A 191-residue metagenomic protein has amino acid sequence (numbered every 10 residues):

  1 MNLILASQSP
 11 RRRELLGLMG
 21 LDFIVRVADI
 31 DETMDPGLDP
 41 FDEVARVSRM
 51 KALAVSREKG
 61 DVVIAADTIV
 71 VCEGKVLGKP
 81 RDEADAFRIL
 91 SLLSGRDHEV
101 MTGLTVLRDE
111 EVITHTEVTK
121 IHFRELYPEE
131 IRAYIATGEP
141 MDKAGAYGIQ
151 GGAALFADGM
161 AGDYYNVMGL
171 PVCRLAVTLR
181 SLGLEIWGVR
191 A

Functional and structural regions predicted by a protein language model:
M1-L21: N-terminal beta1-alpha1 ligand-phosphate binding loop
N2-I4, G37-A191: Anionic-ligand binding patches
Q8, A28, D109: Cofactor-binding loop segments of dinucleotide-utilizing enzymes, especially the Rossmann-like FAD- and NAD(P)+-binding
R11, D31-T33, V112: Surface-exposed, flexible loop/turn segments at secondary-structure boundaries
E14-L18, D35-P36, R57-E58: Short loop/helix-cap segments at secondary-structure boundaries that form the rim of catalytic
L21-D22, G148: A generic short alpha-helical patch detector that favors 3-5-residue windows in or near N-terminal regions
D22-I24, E185: Residue-level detector of anion-binding/catalytic polar loops
I24-E32: A short beta-strand-loop structural module common to alpha/beta enzyme folds
